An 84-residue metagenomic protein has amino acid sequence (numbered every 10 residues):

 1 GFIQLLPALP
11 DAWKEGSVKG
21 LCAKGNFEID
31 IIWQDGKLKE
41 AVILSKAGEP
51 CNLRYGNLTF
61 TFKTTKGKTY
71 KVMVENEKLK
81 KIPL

Functional and structural regions predicted by a protein language model:
G1-L84: Non-catalytic C-terminal accessory modules of carbohydrate-active enzymes
